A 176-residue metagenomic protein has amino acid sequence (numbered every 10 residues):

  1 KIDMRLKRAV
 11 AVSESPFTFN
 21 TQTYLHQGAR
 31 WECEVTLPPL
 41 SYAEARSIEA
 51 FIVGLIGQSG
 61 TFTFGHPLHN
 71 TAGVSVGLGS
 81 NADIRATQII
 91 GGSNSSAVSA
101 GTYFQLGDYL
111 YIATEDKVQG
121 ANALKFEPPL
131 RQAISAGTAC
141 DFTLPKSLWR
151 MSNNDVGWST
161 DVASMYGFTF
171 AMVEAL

Functional and structural regions predicted by a protein language model:
K1-L6, H66, G73-V74, S95 (+2 more regions): Small/polar beta-strand repeat architecture
K1-S13, C33: N-terminal targeting peptides, primarily Sec-dependent signal peptides and immediately adjacent pre/propeptide regions
V12-N20: Short, solvent-exposed beta-alpha or beta-beta edge segments that form flexible loop/patches at the rim of ligand
T21-Y42, T160-L176: Oligomerization/assembly interface segments of phage tail-like spikes and tubes
Y42-I48: Short, conserved charged micro-motifs
R46, G54-L106, E115-G120: Autoprocessing Asn-cyclization modules and mimics
